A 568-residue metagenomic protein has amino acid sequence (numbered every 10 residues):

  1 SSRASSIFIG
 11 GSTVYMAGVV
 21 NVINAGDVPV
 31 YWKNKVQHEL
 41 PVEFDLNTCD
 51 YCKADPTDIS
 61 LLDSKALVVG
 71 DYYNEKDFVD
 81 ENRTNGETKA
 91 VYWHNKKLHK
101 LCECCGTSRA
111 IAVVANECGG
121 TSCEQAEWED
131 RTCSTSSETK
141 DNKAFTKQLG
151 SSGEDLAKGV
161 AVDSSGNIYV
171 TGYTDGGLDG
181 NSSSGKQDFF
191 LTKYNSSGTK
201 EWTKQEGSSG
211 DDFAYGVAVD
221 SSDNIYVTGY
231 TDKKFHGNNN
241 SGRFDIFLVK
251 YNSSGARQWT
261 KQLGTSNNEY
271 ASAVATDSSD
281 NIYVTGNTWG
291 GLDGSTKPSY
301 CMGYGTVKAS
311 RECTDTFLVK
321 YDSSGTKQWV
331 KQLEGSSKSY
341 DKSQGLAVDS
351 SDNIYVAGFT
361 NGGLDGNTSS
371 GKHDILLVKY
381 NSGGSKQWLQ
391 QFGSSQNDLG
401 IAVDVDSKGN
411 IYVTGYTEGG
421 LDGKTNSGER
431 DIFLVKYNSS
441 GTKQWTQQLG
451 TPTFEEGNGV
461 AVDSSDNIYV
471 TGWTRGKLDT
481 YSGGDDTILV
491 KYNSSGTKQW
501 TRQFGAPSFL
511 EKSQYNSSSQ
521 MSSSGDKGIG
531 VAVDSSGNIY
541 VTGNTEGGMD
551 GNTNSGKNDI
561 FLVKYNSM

Functional and structural regions predicted by a protein language model:
S1-M568: A sequence-level/structural motif corresponding to short, flexible coil/turn segments enriched in small polar residues
